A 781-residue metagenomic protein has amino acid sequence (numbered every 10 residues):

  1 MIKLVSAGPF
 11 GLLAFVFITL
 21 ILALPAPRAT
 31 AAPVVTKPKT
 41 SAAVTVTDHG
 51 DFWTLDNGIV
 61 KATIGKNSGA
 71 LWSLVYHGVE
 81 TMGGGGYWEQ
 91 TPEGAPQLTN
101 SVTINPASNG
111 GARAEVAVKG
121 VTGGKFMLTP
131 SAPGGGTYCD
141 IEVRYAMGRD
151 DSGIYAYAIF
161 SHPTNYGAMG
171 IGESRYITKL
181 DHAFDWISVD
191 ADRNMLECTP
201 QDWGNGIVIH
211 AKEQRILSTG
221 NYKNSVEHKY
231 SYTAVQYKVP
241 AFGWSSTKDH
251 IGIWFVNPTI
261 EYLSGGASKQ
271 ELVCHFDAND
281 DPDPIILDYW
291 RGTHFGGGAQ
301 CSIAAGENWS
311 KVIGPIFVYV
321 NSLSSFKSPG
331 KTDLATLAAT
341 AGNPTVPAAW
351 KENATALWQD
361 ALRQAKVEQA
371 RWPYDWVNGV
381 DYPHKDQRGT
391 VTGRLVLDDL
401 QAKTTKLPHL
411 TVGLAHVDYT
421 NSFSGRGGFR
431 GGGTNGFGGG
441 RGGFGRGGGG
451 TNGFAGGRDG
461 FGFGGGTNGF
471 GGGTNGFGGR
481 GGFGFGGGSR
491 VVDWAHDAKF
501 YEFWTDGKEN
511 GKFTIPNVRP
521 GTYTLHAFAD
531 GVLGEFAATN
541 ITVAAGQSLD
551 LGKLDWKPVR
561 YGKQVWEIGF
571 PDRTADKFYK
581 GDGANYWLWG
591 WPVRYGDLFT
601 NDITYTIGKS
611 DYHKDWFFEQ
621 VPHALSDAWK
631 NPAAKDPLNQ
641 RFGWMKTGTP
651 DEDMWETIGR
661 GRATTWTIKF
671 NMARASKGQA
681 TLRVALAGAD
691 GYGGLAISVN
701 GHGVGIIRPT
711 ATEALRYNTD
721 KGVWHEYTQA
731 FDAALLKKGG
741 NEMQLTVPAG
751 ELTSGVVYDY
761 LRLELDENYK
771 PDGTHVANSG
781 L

Functional and structural regions predicted by a protein language model:
A32-Q90: Beta-strand-rich N-terminal accessory domains
T47, Q90-P163: Extended, loop-rich substrate-binding clefts of extracytoplasmic carbohydrate-active enzymes
K179-W309: A contiguous, surface-exposed recognition patch within enzymatic or periplasmic domains that forms
G389-D399, G511-F513, L554: A short, amphipathic beta-strand motif
T420-G428, G432, G484-K512: Short, acidic Ser/Thr/Gly-rich low-complexity loop/linker segments typical of extracellular and cell-surface proteins
G511, G521-V532: A short, solvent-exposed beta-strand micro-motif common in secreted/extracellular proteins
D530-K553, K557-V559: Structured interaction patches on ligand/partner-binding surfaces of diverse proteins
E652-D653, I658-K677, A685-G780: Beta-strand-rich ligand-recognition modules
